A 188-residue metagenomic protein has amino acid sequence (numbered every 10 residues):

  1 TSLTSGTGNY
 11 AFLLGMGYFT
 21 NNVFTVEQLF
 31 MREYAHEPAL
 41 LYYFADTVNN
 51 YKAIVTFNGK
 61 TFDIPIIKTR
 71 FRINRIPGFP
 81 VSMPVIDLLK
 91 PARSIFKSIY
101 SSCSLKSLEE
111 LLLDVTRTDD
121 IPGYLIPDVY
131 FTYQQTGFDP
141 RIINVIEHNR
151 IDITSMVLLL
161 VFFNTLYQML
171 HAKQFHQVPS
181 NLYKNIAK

Functional and structural regions predicted by a protein language model:
T1-T7: Entry/capping segment at the start of metal-dependent catalytic domains with acidic active-site entry clusters
N9-N22: Short conserved beta-strand segments at catalytic cores or DNA/RNA-binding microdomains of nucleic-acid binding
L14, I67, M156-L159: Buried hydrophobic packing segments
N21-L112: Conserved DEDDh/DEDDy metal-dependent 3′-5′ exonuclease domain
L105-H176: Acidic, Mg2+-coordinating catalytic module of metal-dependent nucleases/exonucleases that use a two-metal-ion mechanism
H176-K188: Amphipathic alpha-helical repeat scaffolds of TPR domains
